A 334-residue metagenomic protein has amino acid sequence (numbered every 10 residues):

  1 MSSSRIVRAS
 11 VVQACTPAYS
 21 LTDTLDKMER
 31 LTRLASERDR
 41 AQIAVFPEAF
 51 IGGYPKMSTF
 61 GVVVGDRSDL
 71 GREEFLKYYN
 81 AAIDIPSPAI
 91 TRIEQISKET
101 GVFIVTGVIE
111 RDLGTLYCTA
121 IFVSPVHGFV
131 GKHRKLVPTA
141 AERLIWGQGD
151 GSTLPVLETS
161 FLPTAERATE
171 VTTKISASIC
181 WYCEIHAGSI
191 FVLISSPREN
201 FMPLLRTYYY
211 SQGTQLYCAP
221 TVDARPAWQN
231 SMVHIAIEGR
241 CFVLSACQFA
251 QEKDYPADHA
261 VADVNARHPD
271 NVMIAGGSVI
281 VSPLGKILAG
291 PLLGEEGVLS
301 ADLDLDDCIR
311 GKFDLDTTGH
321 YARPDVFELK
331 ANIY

Functional and structural regions predicted by a protein language model:
S2-I43: N-terminal glycine-/serine-/threonine-rich phosphate-binding loop
C15, F50, I109-E110, E184 (+4 more regions): Catalytic metal-binding/acid-base residues of hydrolase active sites
A35-V62, E74, S97, I104-V105 (+6 more regions): Active-site beta-strand/loop signature of hydrolases that rely on acidic residues for catalysis
S58-A82: A charged helix-plus-loop insertion that forms the helical arch/lid used to bind and gate nucleic-acid substrates
A82-I85, A89-V102, E110-L216, P220-H234 (+1 more regions): Active-site catalytic loop in hydrolytic enzyme cores
T106-V108, T119-F122, P155, S245 (+2 more regions): Short beta-strand scaffold segments in enzyme catalytic cores
Q248-Y334: C-terminal beta-strand edge segments of enzyme domains
